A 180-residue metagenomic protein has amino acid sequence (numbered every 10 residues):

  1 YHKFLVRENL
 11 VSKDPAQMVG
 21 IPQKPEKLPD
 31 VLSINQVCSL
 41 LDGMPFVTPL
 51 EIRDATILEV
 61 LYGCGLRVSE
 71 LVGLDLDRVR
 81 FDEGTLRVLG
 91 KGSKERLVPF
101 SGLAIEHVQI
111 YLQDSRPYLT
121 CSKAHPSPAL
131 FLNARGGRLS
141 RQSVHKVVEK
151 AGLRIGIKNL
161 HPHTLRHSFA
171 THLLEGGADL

Functional and structural regions predicted by a protein language model:
Y1-L180: Conserved catalytic core of the tyrosine transesterase superfamily
